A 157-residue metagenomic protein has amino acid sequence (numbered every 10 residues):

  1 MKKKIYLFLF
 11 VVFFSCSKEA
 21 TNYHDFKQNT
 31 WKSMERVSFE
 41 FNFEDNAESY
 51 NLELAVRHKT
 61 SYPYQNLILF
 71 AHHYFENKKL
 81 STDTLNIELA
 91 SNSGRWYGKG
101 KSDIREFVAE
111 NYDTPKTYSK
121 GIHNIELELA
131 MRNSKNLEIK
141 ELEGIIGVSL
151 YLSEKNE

Functional and structural regions predicted by a protein language model:
K2-F8: Sec-dependent signal peptide recognition, specifically the positively charged N-region followed immediately by
F14-S15: C-terminal motif of bacterial Sec signal peptides marking the signal peptidase cleavage site
K18, L89-Y118: Extended, solvent-exposed segments with strong compositional bias
E19-D83: Start-of-domain marker
S38-E48, T114-T117, S153-N156: Extracellular and analogous surface-interaction loops
K59-S61, E106-T117, L129-K140: Short acidic/polar inter-strand loop motif in beta-rich domains
F75-K79, S93, N156: Solvent-exposed strand-loop boundary residues in beta-sheet-rich modules
S119-E154: Internal, hydrophobic beta-strand segments that form the core of beta-sheet-rich folds
